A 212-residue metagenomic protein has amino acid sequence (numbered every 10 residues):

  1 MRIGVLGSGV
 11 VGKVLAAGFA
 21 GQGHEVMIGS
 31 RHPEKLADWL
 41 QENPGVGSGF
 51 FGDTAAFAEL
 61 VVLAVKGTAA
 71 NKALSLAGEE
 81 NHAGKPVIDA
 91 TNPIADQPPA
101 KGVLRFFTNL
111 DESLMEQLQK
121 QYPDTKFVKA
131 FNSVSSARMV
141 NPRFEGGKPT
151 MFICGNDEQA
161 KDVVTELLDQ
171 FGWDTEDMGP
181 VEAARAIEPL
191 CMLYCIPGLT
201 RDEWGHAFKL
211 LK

Functional and structural regions predicted by a protein language model:
M1-D38, E42, G49: NAD(P)+-binding Rossmann beta1-loop-alpha1 motif at the extreme N-terminus of oxidoreductases
G23-E25, P123, W173: Short phosphate-binding/catalytic loops that engage adenosine nucleotides
L40, G45-A100: Rossmann-like NAD(P)-binding element
S48, I88, K126-N132, E176-M178: General beta-strand structural signal in soluble alpha/beta enzymes
K66-A69, S133-S135, D157-E158: Short beta->alpha connector loops
T91-A137, P142-R143: Rossmann-fold NAD(P)-binding glycine/threonine-rich loop
P149-K212: Active-site-lining helix/loop region of Rossmann-like oxidoreductase modules
